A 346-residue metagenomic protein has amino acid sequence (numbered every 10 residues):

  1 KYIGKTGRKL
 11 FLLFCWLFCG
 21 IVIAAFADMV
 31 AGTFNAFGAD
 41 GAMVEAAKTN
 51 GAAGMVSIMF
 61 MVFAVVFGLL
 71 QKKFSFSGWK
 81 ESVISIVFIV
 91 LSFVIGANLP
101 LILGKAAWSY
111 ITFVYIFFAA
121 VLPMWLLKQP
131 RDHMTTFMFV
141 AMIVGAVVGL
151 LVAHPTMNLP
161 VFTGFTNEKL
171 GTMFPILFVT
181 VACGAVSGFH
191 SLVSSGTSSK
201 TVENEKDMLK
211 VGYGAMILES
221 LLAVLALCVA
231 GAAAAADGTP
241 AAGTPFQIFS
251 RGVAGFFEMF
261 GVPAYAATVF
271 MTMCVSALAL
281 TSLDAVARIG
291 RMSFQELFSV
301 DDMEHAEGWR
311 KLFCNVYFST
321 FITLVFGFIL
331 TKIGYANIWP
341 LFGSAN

Functional and structural regions predicted by a protein language model:
K1-K73, G78-P100, T244-A254, V269 (+1 more regions): Hydrophobic transmembrane alpha-helices that form the core helical bundles of multi-pass secondary transporters
K1-R8, H133, S198-L209, E296-E304: Juxtamembrane helix-boundary/capping and inter-helix hinge elements in multi-pass membrane proteins
G4-G20, G214-S220, A267, E296-K332: Loop-to-transmembrane helix boundary motifs in multi-pass membrane proteins
T6-G7, T49-V56, K105-A107, T166-I176 (+2 more regions): Membrane-interfacial loop-to-helix junctions in multi-pass transporters
I21-M43, G68-S75, V94-L103, A119-Q129 (+6 more regions): Transmembrane helix-loop junctions in multi-pass membrane proteins
G51-I95, K105-V152, R291-Q295, F342-N346: Membrane-interface loop-to-helix entry segments
K105-L122, M134, G145-P155, F165-E205 (+3 more regions): Hydrophobic, membrane-embedded alpha-helices of multi-pass small-molecule transporters
L150-G164, G214-G252: Extracellular/periplasmic helix-exit of transmembrane alpha-helices
